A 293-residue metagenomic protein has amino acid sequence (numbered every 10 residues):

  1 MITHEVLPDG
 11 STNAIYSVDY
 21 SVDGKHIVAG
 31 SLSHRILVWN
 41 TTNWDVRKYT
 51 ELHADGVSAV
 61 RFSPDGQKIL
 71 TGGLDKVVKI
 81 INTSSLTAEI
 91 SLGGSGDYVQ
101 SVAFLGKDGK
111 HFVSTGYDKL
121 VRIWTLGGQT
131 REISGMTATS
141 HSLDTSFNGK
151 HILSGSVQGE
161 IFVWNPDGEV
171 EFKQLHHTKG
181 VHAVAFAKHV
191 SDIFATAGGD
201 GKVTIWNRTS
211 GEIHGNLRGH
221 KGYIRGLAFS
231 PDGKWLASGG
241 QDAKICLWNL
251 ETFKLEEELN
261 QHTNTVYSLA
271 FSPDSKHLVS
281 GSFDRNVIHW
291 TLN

Functional and structural regions predicted by a protein language model:
T3-E5, D45-K48, T87-I90, T130-E132 (+3 more regions): A structural motif specific to WD40 beta-propellers
V6-I15, E51-V57, L92-V99, I133-S140 (+3 more regions): WD40/WD-repeat beta-propeller blade N-cap
V22-D23, P64-D65, G106-D108, F147-N148 (+3 more regions): Residue-level detector of Asp-centered blade-edge/turn motifs that repeat once per structural unit in beta-propeller
G30-S33, G72-D75, T115-D118, G155-Q158 (+3 more regions): Conserved strand-to-loop turn within each blade of WD40 beta-propeller repeats
I36-W39, V78-I81, V121-W124, I161-W164 (+3 more regions): WD40-repeat beta-propellers
T41-W44, T83-L86, T125-G128, N165-E169 (+3 more regions): Short loop/turn segments that connect beta-strands within beta-propeller blades
